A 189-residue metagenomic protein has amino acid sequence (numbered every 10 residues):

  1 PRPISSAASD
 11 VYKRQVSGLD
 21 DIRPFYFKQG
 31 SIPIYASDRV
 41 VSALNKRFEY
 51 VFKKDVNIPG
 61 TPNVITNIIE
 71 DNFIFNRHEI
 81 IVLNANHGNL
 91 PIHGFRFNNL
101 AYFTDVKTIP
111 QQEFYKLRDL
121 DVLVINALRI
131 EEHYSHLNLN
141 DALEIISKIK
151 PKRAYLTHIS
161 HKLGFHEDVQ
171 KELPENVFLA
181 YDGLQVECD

Functional and structural regions predicted by a protein language model:
P1-A8, Y12: Single conserved hydrophobic/aromatic residue that forms the stacking wall/gate of nucleotide- or nucleobase-binding
S6, L100-A101, L123, A154: Short, well-ordered beta-strand core segments
D10, L44, I80, D105 (+2 more regions): Divalent metal-coordination and catalytic microenvironments
G18-Y26, G164-K171: Metal-dependent catalytic neighborhoods of phosphoester/phosphodiester hydrolases
Q29-S31, V40-T66: Active-site neighborhood of divalent metal-dependent phosphoester bond hydrolases
I32-R39, R153-T157: Short internal beta-strands
T61-Q112, D182-D189: Core dinuclear metal-dependent hydrolase active-site scaffold
P110-V124, R129-D189: Binuclear metal-ion centers of metallo-dependent hydrolases, dominated by the metallo-beta-lactamase
